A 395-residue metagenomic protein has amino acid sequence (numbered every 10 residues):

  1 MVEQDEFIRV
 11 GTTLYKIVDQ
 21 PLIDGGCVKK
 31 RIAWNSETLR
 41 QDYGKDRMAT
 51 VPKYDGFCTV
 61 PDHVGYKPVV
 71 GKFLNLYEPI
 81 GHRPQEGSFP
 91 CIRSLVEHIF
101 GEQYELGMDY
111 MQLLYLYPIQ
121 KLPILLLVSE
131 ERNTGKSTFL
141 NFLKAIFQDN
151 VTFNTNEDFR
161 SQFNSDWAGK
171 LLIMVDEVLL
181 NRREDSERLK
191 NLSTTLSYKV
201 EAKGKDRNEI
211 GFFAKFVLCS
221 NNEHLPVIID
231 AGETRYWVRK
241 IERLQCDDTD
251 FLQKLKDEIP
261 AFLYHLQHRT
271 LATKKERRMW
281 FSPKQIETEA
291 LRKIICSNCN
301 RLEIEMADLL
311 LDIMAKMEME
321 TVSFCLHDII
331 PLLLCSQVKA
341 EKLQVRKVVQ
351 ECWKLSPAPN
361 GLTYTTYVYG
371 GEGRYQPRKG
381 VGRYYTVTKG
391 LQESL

Functional and structural regions predicted by a protein language model:
M1-E102, S165, D308-E320, P331-L395: N-terminal nucleic-acid engagement/recognition segments and initiation subdomains in replication, restriction
H63-L172, V178, W237, L266: P-loop NTPase catalytic core of nucleic-acid-dependent motor ATPases
F163-A168, E201-C219: AAA+/SF3 P-loop NTPase mechanochemical coupling elements
L171-S193, P226-G232: Conserved AAA+/SF3 P-loop NTPase catalytic/coupling segment centered on the Walker-B
L179-L180, N221-L225, E242-D247: Conserved nucleotide-binding/hydrolysis micro-motifs of P-loop NTPases
S186-N208: Conserved catalytic/switch belt of AAA+ P-loop NTPases
I228-C246: A short helix-turn-beta junction within AAA+ P-loop NTPase domains corresponding to the substrate/partner-engaging
H268-E320: Conserved alpha/beta core segments of nucleic-acid transaction machinery
